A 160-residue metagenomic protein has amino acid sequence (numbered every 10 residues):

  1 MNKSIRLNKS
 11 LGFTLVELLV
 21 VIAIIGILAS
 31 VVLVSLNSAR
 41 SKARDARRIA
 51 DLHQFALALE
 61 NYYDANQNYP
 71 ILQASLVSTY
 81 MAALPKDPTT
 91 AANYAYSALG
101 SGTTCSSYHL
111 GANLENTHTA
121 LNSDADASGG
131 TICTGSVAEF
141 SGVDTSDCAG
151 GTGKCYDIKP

Functional and structural regions predicted by a protein language model:
M1-F13: N-terminal leader/signal peptides at the extreme start of proteins
F13-A23: N-terminal signal-anchor/signal peptide hydrophobic helix marking the start of the first transmembrane segment
A23-I24, D51: Residues within membrane-spanning alpha-helices of integral membrane proteins, especially the hydrophobic core/packing
I25-R44, Y63: C-terminal juxtamembrane segment of a hydrophobic transmembrane alpha-helix
K42, A46-H53: Juxtamembrane membrane-water interface segments immediately C-terminal to a transmembrane helix
L57-H118: Extracellular/periplasmic head regions of type IV pilus-like filament subunits
T104-P160: Short, surface-exposed interaction loops/tails
